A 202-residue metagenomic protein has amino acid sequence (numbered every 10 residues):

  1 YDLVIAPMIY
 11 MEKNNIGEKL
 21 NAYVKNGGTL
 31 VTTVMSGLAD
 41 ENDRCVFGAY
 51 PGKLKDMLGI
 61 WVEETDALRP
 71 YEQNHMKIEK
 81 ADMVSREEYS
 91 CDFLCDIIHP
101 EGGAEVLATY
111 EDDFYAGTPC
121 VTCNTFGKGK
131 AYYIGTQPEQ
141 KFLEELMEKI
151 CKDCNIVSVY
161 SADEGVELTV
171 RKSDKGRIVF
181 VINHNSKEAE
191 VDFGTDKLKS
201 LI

Functional and structural regions predicted by a protein language model:
D2: Conserved acidic residues
P7-I202: A conserved amphipathic helix/loop scaffold that creates a polar/acidic microenvironment used either to coordinate
